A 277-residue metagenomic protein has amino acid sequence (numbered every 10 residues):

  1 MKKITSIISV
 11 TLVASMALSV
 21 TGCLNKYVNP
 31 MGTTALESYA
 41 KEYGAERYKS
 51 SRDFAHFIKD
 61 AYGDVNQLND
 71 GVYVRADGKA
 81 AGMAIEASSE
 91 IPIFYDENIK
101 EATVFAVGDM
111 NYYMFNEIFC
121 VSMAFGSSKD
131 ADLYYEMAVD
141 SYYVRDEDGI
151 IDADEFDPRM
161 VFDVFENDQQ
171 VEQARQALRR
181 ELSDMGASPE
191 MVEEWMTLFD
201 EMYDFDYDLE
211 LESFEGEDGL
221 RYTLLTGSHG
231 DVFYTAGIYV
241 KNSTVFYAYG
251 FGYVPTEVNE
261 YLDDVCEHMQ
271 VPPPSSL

Functional and structural regions predicted by a protein language model:
M1-S6: Positively charged n-region of N-terminal signal peptides that target proteins for export
S19-G22: C-terminal motif of bacterial Sec signal peptides marking the signal peptidase cleavage site
L24-N111, E172-Q176, E181-D204, L262-L277: N-terminal "mature-domain start" segment
G82-S89, E97-V139, F162: A short acidic-to-branched-hydrophobic micro-motif
N111, E181, M196-L277: A short, solvent-exposed beta-edge/loop patch
G126-E147, Y253-V271: Surface-exposed flexible segments
S128-M196, E201-M202: Conserved polar/disulfide-associated segments of primarily extracytoplasmic proteins
